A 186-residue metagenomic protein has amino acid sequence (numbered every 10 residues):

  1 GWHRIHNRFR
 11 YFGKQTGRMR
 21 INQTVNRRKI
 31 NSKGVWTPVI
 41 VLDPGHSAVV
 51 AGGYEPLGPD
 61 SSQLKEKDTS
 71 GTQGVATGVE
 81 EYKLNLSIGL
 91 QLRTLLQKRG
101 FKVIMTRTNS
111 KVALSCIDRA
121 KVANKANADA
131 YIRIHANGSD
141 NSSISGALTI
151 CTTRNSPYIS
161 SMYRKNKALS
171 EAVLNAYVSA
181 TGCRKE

Functional and structural regions predicted by a protein language model:
G1-W36: Extracellular adhesion/carbohydrate-binding repeat motifs centered on closely spaced tryptophans
K29-A120, A126: Active-site histidine-acidic residue metal-binding/catalytic motifs, centered on HxH/HExxH-like signatures
H46-V49, E81, T108-A113, A136-N141 (+2 more regions): Solvent-exposed loop/turn segments at secondary-structure junctions within structured extracellular/periplasmic domains
G53-A76, S139-S170: A short, glycine/acidic-enriched catalytic loop
L95, K125, I134-D140, N175 (+1 more regions): Catalytic cores of peptidoglycan-degrading enzymes
D129: Conserved acidic residues
R164-E186: Active-site-adjacent substrate-binding region of metalloamidase/peptidase-like peptide-processing proteins
